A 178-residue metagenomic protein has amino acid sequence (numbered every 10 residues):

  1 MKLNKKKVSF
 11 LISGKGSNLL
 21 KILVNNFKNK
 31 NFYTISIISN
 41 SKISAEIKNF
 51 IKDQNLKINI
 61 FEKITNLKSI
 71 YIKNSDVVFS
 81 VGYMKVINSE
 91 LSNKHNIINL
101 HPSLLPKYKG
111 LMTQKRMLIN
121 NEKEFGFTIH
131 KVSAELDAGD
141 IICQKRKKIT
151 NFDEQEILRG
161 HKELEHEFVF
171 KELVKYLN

Functional and structural regions predicted by a protein language model:
M1-N178: One-carbon transfer enzymes
